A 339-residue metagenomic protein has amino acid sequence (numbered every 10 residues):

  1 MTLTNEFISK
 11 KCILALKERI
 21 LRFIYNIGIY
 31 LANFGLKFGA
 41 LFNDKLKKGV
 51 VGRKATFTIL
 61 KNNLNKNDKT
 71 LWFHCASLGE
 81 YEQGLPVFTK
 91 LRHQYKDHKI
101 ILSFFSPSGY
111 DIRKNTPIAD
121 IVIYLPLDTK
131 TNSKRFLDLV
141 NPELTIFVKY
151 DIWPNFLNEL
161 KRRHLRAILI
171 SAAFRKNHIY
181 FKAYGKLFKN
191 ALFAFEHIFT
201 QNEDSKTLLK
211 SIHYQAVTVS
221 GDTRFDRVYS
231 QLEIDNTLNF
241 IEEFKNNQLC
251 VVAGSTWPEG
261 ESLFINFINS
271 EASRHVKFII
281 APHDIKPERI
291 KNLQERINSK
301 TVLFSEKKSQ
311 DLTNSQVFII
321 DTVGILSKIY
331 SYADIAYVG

Functional and structural regions predicted by a protein language model:
A15-R53: A transmembrane-helix-recognition feature enriched in membrane-embedded lipid enzymes and envelope glyco-/phospholipid
K37-L60, L64-I234, T256-P258, E271 (+2 more regions): Active-site and donor-binding regions of nucleotide-sugar-utilizing enzymes
T70-L71, T145, V251, F278 (+1 more regions): Conserved hydrophobic helix-helix packing surfaces used for dimerization/oligomerization
E80-Q94, E233-E306: Conserved catalytic-core segment of nucleotide-activated headgroup transferases in glycan assembly
R113, P117-V122, K291-D321: Nucleotide-activated donor-binding/catalytic signature segment of Leloir-type glycosyltransferases, i.e., the conserved
V140-L144, N314-G339: Acidic donor-binding loop of glycosyltransferase active sites
F147-V148, A253-G254, I280-A281, I320 (+1 more regions): Thr-Gly-centered strand-to-loop micro-motif
